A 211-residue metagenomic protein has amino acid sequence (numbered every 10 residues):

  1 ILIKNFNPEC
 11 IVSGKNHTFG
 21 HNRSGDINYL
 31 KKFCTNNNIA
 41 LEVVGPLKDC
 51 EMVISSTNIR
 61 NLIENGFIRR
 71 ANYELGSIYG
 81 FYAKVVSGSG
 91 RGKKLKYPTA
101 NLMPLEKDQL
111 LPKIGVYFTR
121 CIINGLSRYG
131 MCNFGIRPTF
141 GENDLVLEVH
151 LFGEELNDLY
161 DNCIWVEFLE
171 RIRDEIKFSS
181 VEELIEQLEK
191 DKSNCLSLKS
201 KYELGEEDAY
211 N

Functional and structural regions predicted by a protein language model:
I1-P98, N124, S179-E183: Classical nucleotidyltransferase
G88-N211: Phosphate/ribose-recognition catalytic cores of enzymes acting on nucleotide-derived substrates
